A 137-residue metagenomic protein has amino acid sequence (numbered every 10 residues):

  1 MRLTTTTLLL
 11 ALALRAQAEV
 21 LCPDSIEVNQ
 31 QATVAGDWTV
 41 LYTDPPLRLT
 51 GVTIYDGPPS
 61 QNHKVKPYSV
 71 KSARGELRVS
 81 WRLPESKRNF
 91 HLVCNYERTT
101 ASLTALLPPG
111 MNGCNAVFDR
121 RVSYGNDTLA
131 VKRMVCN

Functional and structural regions predicted by a protein language model:
M1-T4: Positively charged n-region of N-terminal signal peptides that target proteins for export
A13-Q17: N-terminal signal peptide c-region/cleavage motif recognized by signal peptidases
A18-N137: Mitochondrial intermembrane space
